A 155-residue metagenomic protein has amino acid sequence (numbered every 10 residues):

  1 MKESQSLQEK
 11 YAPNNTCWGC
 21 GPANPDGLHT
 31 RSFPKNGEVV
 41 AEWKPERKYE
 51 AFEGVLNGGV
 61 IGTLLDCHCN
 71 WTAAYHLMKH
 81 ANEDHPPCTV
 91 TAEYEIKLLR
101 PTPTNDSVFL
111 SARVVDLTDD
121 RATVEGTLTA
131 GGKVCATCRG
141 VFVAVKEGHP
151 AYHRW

Functional and structural regions predicted by a protein language model:
M1-A51: Non-catalytic linker/capping segments at the edges of enzyme domains
M1-Q8, T102-F109, R113-W155: HotDog/MaoC-like acyl-thioester-processing domains
D26-H29, E42, T91-E95, F109-S111 (+2 more regions): Conserved beta-strand residues within beta-sheet cores
N36-E38, L56-D84: Active-site helix/loop of acyl-thioester processing domains in fatty-acid/polyketide metabolism, spanning hotdog-fold
W43-P45, L98, A144: Hydrophobic residues in beta-strands and at strand termini
F52-V55, D106: Short histidine-centered beta-strand/loop micro-motifs that create catalytic or ligand/metal-coordination sites
N70-F109: Hydrophobic beta-strand-centered segment that forms part of the acyl-chain substrate-binding groove
